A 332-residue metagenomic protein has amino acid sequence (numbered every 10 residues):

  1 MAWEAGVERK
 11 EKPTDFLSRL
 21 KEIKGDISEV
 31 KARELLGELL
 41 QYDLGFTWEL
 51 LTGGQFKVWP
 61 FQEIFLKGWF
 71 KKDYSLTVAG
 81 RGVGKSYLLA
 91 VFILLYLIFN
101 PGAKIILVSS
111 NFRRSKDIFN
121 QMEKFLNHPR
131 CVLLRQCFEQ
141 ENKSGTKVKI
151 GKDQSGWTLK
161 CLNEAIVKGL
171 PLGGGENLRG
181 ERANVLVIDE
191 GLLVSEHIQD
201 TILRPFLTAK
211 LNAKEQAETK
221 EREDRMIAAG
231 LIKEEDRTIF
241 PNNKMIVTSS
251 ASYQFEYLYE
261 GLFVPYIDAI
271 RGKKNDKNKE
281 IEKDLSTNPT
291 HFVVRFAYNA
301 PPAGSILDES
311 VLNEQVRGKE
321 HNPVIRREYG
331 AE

Functional and structural regions predicted by a protein language model:
M1-Y74: Pre-P-loop entry segment of helicase/translocase ATPase cores
V7, D15, H197-E332: Non-catalytic, compositionally simple segments
K72-F92: Walker A/P-loop
Y96-A103: Post-Walker A helix-loop "phosphate-sensing" segment adjacent to the P-loop in P-loop NTPases
A103-K124: Conserved Walker A/P-loop ATP-binding site and its immediately adjacent core in helicase/helicase-like ATPase domains
Q121-N184: Inter-Walker segment of RecA-like/P-loop motor cores
G174, L193-V194: Residues immediately C-terminal
V187-E190: Walker B catalytic acidic pair
